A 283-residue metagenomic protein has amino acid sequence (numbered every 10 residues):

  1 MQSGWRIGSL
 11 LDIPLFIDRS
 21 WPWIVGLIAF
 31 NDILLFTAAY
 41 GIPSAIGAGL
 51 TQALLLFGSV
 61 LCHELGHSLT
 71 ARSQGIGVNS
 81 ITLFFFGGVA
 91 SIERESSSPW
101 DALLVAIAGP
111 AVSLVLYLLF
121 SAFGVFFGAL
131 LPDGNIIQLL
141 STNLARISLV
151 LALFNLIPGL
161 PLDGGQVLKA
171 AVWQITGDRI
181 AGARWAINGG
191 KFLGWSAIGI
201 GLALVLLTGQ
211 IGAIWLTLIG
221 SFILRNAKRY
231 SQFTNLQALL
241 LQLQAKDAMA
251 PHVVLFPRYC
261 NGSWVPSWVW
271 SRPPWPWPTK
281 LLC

Functional and structural regions predicted by a protein language model:
M1-L282: Hydrophobic transmembrane alpha-helices and their immediate loop junctions in multi-pass integral membrane proteins
